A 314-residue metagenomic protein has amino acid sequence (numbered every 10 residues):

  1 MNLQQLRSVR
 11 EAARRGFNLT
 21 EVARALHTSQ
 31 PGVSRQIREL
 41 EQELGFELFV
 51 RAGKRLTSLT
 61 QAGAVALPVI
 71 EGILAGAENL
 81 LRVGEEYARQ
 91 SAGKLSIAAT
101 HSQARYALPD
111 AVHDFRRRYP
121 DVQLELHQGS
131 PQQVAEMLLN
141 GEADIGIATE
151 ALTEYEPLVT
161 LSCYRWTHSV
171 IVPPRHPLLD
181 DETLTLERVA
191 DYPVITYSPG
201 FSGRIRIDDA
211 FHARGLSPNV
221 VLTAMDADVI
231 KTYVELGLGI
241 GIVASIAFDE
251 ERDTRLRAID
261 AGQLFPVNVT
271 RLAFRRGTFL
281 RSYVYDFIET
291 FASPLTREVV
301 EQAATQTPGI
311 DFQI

Functional and structural regions predicted by a protein language model:
M1-P31, Q36: N-terminal short secondary-structure element
E41-Q61: A short LG(V/I)-centered, amphipathic sequence patch enriched for acidic residue(s) preceding the LG motif
Y87, D110-D114, Q132-H168, V172 (+2 more regions): Short beta-strand-centered segments that line the small-molecule binding cleft or hinge of alpha/beta clamshell
A92-E154, S217, T223-A224: Central regulatory/effector-binding core of bacterial HTH transcription factors
A107, A258-Q302, T307: A late-sequence structural motif
S130-A143, T149, G200-I259, T307-P308 (+1 more regions): Hydrophobic hinge/microswitch elements
Y155-W166, D181, D228-G277, D286: Beta-alpha-beta core module
P157-V194: Flexible hinge/capping segments at coil-to-helix
